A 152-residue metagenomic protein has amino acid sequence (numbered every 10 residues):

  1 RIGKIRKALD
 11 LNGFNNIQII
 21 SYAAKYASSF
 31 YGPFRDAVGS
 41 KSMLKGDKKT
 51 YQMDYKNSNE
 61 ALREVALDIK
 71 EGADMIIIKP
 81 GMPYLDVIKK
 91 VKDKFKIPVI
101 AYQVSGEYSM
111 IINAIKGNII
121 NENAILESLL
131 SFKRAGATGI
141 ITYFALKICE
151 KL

Functional and structural regions predicted by a protein language model:
R1-L152: Alpha/beta enzyme core
